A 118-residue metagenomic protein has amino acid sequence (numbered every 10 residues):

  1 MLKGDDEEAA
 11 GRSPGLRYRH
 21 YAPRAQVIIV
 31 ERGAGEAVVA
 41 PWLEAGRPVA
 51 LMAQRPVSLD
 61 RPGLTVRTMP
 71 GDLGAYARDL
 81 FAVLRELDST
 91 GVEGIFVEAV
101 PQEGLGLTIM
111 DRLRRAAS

Functional and structural regions predicted by a protein language model:
M1-K3: Accessory alpha-helical/coil subdomains and C-terminal extensions that flank or cap enzyme catalytic cores
G11-S118: A C-terminal functional module that forms or caps the active site or interfaces directly with catalytic machinery
